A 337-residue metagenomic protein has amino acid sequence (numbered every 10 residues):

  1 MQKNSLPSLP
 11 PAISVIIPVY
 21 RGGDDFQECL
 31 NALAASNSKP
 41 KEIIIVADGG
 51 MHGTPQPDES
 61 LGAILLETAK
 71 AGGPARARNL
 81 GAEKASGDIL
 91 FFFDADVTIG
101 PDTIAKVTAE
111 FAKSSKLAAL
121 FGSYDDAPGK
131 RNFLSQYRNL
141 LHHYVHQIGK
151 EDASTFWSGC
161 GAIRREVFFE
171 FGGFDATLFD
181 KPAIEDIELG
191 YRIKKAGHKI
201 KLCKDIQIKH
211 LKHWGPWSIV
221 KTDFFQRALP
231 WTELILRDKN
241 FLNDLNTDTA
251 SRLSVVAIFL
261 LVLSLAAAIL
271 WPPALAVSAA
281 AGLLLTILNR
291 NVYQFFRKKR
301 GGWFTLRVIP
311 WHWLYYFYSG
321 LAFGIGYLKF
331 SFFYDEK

Functional and structural regions predicted by a protein language model:
N31-P40: Short, acidic, metal-binding catalytic loop of nucleotide-sugar glycosyltransferases
T68-A85, K106, W157-S158: Glycine-rich, basic loop-to-helix element that forms the pyrophosphate-binding segment of sugar-nucleotide handling
L90: Short aromatic/hydrophobic "clamp" motif used to bind/position activated sugar donors
D102-L134, L211: Conserved donor NDP-sugar-binding/catalytic core segment of glycosyltransferases
A119-Y124, Q136-T155: Short, flexible, basic/aromatic active-site loop/helix in glycosyltransferases
D175, D180-N243: Catalytic donor/gating beta->alpha subdomain of glycosyltransferases that bind UDP-sugars
K212, W217-A274, R297-L306, E336-K337: Basic/Trp-rich segment in TM-proximal cytosolic loops or flexible interdomain/linker regions
V256-K329: Membrane-embedded multi-pass helical conduit in multi-pass membrane proteins, especially envelope-biosynthetic
